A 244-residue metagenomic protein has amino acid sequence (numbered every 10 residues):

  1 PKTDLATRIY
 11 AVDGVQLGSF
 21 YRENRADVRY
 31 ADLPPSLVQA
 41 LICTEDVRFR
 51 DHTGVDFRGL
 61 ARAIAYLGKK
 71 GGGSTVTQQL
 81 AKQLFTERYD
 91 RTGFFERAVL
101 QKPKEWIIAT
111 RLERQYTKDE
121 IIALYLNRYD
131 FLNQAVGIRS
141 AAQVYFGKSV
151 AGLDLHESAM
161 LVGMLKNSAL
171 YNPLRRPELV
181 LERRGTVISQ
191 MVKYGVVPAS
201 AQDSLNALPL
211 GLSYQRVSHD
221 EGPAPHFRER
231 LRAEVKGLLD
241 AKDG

Functional and structural regions predicted by a protein language model:
D4-A6, Y10-P198, A241-D243: Peptidoglycan glycan-strand catalytic modules in the bacterial/periplasmic cell-wall system
P198-G244: Non-catalytic structural connector segments
